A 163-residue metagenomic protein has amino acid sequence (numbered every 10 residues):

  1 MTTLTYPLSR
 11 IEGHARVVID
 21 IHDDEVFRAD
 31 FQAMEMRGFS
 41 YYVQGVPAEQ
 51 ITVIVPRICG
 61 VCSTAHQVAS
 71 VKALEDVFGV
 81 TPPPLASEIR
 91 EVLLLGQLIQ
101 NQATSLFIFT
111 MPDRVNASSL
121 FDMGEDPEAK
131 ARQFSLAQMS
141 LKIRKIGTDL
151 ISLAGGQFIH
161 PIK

Functional and structural regions predicted by a protein language model:
M1-K163: Catalytic cofactor-binding cores of redox enzymes
